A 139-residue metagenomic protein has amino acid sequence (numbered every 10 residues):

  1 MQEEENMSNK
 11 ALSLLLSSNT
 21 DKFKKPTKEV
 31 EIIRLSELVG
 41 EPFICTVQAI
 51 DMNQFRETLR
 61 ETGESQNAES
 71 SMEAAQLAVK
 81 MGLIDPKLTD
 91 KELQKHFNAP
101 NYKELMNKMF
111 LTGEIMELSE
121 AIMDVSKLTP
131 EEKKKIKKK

Functional and structural regions predicted by a protein language model:
M1-Q2, I122: Intrinsically disordered, low-complexity regulatory regions of eukaryotic regulatory proteins
Q2, R34-G40: Short low-complexity stretches enriched in small and charged residues
Q2-K22, K139: Low-complexity intrinsically disordered segments
K10, I33-S36, S126: Intrinsic-disorder/low-complexity peptide segments enriched for small residues
L15, I33-L35, Q76-A78: Short, mixed-charge, low-aromatic patches
D21-L35: Short acidic, Pro/Gly- and aromatic-enriched capping/linker segments at domain boundaries
V39-K139: Short, surface-exposed, charged amphipathic helix/loop patches that serve as local interaction elements
